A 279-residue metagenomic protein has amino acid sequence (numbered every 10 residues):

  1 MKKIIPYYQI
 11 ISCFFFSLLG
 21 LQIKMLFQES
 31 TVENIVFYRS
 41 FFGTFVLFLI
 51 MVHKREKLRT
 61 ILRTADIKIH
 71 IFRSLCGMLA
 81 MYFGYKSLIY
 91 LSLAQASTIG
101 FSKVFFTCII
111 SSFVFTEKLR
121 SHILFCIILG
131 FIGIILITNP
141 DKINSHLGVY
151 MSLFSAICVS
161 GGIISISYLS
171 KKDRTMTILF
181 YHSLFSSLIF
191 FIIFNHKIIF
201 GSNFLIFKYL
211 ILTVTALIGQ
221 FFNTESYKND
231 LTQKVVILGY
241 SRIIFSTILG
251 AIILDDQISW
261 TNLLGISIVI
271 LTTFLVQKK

Functional and structural regions predicted by a protein language model:
M1-F14, T44-F72, Y85, S121 (+4 more regions): Membrane-interface interhelical linkers
M1-N34, I143-Y168: Glycine-/small-residue-enriched transmembrane alpha-helix faces in small-molecule transporters and effluxers
K2-I5, F37, L62-D66, N139-G161 (+2 more regions): Juxtamembrane helix-entry segments on the extracytoplasmic side of multipass membrane proteins
C13-L18, S74-Y82, V104-I109, I134 (+6 more regions): Hydrophobic/small/kink-forming positions within alpha-helical transmembrane segments of polytopic membrane proteins
L18-S30, I35, Y82-L93, I99 (+3 more regions): Juxtamembrane C-cap of transmembrane helices in multi-pass membrane transport proteins
Y38, A96-S102, L169-L184, Q220-A251 (+1 more regions): Helix-helix packing/entry segments at the starts of transmembrane helices
K103-F125, I244-L263: C-terminal transmembrane-helix exit sites in multi-pass transporters
H122-T138, T261-K278: Hydrophobic transmembrane alpha-helices of multi-pass small-molecule transport proteins
